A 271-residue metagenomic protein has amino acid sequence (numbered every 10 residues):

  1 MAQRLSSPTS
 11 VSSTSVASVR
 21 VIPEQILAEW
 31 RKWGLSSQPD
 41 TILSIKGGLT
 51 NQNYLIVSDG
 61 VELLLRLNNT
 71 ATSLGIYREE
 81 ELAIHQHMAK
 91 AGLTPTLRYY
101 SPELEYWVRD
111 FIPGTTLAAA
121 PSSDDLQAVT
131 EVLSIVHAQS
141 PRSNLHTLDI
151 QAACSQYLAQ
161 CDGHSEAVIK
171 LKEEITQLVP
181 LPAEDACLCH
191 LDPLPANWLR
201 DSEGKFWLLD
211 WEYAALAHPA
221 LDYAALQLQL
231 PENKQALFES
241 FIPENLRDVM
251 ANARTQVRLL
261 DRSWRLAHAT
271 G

Functional and structural regions predicted by a protein language model:
L5-R20: Intrinsically disordered, low-complexity terminal tails and inter-domain linkers enriched for S/T/G/P/D/E
T14, S165-K170, S263-G271: ATP/Mg2+ or Mg2+-diphosphate-binding catalytic cores that bind nucleotide phosphates or diphosphates via glycine-rich
V19-Q38, Q139-L191, A196, S202-E203 (+1 more regions): An alpha-helical support segment within catalytic cores of ATP-dependent transferases
S44-L145, A183: ATP-binding pocket architecture of kinase catalytic cores
S44-S58, L64-L65, T176-L221: Active-site acidic catalytic loop and adjacent metal/ATP-binding pocket of ATP-dependent phosphoryl transfer enzymes
G75, C187-L188, D201-N252: Active-site Asp-x-Gly
A215, L246-D248, D261-G271: Helical subdomain adjoining the active site within ATP-dependent kinase catalytic cores
